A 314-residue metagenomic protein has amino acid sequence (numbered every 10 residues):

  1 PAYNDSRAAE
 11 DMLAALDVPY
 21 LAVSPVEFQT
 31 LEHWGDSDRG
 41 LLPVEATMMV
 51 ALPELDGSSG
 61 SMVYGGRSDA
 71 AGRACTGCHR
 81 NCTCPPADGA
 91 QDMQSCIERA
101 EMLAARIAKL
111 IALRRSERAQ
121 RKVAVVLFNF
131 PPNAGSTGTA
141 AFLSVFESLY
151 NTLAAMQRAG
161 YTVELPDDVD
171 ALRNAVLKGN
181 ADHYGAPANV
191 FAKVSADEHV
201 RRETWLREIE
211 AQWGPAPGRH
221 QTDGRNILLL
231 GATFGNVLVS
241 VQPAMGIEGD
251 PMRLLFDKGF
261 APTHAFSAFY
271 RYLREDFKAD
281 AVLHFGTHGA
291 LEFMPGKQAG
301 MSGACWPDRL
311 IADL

Functional and structural regions predicted by a protein language model:
P1-L314: An N-terminal assembly and electron-transfer interface module characteristic of large anaerobic redox and radical
